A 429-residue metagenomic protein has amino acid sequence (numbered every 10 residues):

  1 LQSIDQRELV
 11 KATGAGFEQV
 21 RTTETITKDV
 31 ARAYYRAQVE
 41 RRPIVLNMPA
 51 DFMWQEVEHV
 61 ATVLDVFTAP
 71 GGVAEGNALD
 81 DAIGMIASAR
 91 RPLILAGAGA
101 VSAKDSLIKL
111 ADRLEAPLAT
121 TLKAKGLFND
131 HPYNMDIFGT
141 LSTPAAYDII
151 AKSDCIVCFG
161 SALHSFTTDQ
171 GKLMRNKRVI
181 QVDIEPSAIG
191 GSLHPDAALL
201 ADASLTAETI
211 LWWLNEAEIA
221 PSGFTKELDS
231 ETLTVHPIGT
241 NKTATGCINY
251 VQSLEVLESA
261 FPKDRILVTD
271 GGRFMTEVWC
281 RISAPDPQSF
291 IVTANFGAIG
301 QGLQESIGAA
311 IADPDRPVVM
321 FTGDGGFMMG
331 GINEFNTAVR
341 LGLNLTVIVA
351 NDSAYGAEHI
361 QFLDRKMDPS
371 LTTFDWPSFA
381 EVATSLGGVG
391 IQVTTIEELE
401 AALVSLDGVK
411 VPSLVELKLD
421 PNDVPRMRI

Functional and structural regions predicted by a protein language model:
L1-A217, V256, K263, N344-V347 (+3 more regions): N-terminal alpha/beta PP-like core and its mobile active-site loop of ThDP/TPP-dependent enzymes
E8, F52-E75, I282, E381 (+1 more regions): Glycine/aspartate-rich loop-and-adjacent alpha/beta segment that forms the canonical ThDP
L9-T13, E56-T68, N129-D130, S230-N241 (+3 more regions): Gly-rich Lys/Arg/Thr-decorated short loops/hinges at beta-loop-alpha junctions or inter-strand turns that position
A50-D51, A98-A100, A124, S161-H164 (+5 more regions): Short glycine-rich anion-binding loops that position phosphate/pyrophosphate groups of nucleotides and phosphorylated
T68-D81, A100, G139-S142, C247-N249 (+4 more regions): A general structural motif
I94, A146, K152-C155, G160-H164 (+1 more regions): Thiamine diphosphate
D229-D315: Active-site diphosphate/adenylate-binding microenvironment
I360-P377: Acidic, Ser/Thr-rich peripheral helices and adjacent loops at domain boundaries
